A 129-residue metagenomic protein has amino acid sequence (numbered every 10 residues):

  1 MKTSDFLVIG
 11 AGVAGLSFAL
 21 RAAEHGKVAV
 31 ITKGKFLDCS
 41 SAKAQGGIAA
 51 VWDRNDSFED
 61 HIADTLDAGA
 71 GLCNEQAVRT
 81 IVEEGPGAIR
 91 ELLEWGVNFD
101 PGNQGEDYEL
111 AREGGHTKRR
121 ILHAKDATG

Functional and structural regions predicted by a protein language model:
M1-S4: Core beta-strand elements of the Rossmann-like FAD/NAD(P) dinucleotide-binding domain in flavoenzyme oxidoreductases
F6-V30: N-terminal Rossmann-like FAD-binding beta1-loop-alpha1 element of flavoenzymes
T32, F36-G129: Conserved N-terminal/central alpha/beta ligand/cofactor-binding core
